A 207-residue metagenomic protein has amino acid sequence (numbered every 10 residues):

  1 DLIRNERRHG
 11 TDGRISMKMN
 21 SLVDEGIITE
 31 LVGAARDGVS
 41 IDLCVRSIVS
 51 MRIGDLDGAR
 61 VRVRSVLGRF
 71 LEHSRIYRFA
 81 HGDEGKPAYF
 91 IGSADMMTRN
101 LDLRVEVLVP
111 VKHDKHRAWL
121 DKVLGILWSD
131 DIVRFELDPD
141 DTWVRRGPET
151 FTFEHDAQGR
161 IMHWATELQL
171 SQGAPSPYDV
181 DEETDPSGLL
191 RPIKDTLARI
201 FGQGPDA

Functional and structural regions predicted by a protein language model:
D1-A207: PLD/PLD-like phosphodiesterase catalytic module centered on the HKD motif
